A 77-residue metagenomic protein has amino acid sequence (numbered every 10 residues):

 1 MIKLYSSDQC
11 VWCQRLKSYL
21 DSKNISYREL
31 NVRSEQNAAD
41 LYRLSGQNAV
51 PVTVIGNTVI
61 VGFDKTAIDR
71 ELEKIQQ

Functional and structural regions predicted by a protein language model:
M1-K23: Local sequence-structure signature of Cys/Sec-based thiol-disulfide redox active-site neighborhoods
S7, G46, K65: ATP/adenylate-binding site constellation spanning eukaryotic-like Ser/Thr protein kinases, ABC-transporter
V11, Q36, A67: Short alpha-helical
Q14-K17, D21, Y42, D69 (+1 more regions): Class I S-adenosyl-L-methionine
I25-A38, Q47: Thiol-based oxidoreductase modules, predominantly thioredoxin-like and allied folds used for disulfide exchange
D40-R43, Q47-T53: Short, structured secondary-structure boundary patches
P51-V61: A short, hydrophobic beta-strand/beta-hairpin element that forms part of a small beta-sheet core
I55, T66-Q77: C-terminal basic regulatory modules in eukaryotic proteins
